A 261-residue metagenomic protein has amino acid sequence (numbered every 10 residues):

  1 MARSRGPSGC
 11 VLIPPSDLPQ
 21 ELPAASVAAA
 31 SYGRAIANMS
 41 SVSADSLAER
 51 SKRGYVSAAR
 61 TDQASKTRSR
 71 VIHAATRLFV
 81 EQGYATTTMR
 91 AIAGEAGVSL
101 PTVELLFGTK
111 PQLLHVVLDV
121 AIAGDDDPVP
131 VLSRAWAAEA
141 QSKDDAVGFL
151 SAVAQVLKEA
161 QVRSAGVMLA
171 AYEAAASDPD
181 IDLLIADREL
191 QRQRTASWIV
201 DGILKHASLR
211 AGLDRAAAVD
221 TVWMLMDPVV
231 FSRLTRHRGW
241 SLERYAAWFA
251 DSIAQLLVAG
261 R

Functional and structural regions predicted by a protein language model:
M1-K66, S133: N-terminal intrinsically disordered/low-complexity leader segments
I36, S41, L204-D251, G260-R261: Hydrophobic/aromatic-rich alpha-helical bundle segments in the mid-to-C-terminal region
R70, A74, L78-Q112, V116: Helix-turn-helix
Y84, F107, E173-D178, P228: Short helix-capping/turn signature of helix-turn-helix
L106, V116-V117, I199, W248: Residues in the recognition helix of alpha-helical DNA-binding motifs
K110-Q112, V116, D127-V162, V219: Hydrophobic alpha-helical connector segments
V120-D125: Short, basic, alpha-helical segments at the C-terminal edge of helix-turn-helix-like DNA-binding modules
A152-Y172, P179-A207, A216-D220, A247 (+1 more regions): Amphipathic alpha-helical packing segments from all-alpha helical-bundle domains
